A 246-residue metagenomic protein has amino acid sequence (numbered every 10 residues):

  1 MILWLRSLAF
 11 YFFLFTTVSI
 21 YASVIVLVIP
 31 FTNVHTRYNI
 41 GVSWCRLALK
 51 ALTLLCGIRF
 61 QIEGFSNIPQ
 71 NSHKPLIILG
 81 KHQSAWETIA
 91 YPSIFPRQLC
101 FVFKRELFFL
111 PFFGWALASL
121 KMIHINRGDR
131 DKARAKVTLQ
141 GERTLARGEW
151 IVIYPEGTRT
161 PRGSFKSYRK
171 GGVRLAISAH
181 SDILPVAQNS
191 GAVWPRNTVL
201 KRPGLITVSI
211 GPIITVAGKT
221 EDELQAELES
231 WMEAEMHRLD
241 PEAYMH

Functional and structural regions predicted by a protein language model:
M1-P30, S43, P69, E223-H246: Membrane-interfacial terminal anchoring regions of lipid-handling membrane enzymes
W4, A135-H246: Non-catalytic C-terminal accessory region of glycerolipid acyltransferases and related lyso-lipid remodeling enzymes
A22-L47, L54-L55, Q70-R130: Catalytic core of membrane glycerolipid acyltransferases/transacylases, capturing the structured, soluble-facing
C56-G64: Membrane-helix interfacial anchor on the cytosolic side
G64, G80-K81, F103-K104, Y154-E156 (+1 more regions): A secondary-structure boundary/capping signal
F65-S66, R130, N189: Residue-level "edge-of-site" marker
S66-S72, Q140-R143: Short amphipathic alpha-helix with an adjacent loop that forms part of the alpha/beta core around
